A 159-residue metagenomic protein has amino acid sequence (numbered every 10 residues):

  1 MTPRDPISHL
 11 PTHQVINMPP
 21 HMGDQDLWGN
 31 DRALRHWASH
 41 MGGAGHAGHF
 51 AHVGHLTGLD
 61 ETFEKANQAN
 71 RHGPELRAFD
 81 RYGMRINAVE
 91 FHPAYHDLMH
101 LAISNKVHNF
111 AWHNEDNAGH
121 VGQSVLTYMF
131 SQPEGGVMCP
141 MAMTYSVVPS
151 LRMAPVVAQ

Functional and structural regions predicted by a protein language model:
M1-D116: Extended, charge-enriched "interface" segments that sit outside catalytic cores
F91-Q159: Glycine-rich flavin
